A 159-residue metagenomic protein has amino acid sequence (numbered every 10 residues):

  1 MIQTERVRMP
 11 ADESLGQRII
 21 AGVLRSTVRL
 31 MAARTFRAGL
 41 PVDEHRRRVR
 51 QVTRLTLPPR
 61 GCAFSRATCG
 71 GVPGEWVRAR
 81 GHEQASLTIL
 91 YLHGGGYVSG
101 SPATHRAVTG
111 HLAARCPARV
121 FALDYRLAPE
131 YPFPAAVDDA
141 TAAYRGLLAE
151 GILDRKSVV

Functional and structural regions predicted by a protein language model:
M1-G81: A glycine/proline-hinged amphipathic helix-loop "lid/cap" segment that gates access to hydrophobic ligand pockets
E75-R78, R106-H111: Short, charged beta->alpha transition segments
H82, S99-T104: Conserved AMP-binding/adenylate-forming
A85-G95: Short beta-strand element of the alpha/beta-hydrolase
S101-P102, V108, F121-D154: Catalytic nucleophile-loop/oxyanion-hole region of alpha/beta-hydrolase and closely related hydrolase-like folds
P117-R119: Structural signature of beta-strand start/N-cap positions in the alpha/beta core of ABC transporter nucleotide-binding
S157-V159: Conserved small/polar residues in nucleotide/adenosyl-binding loops
